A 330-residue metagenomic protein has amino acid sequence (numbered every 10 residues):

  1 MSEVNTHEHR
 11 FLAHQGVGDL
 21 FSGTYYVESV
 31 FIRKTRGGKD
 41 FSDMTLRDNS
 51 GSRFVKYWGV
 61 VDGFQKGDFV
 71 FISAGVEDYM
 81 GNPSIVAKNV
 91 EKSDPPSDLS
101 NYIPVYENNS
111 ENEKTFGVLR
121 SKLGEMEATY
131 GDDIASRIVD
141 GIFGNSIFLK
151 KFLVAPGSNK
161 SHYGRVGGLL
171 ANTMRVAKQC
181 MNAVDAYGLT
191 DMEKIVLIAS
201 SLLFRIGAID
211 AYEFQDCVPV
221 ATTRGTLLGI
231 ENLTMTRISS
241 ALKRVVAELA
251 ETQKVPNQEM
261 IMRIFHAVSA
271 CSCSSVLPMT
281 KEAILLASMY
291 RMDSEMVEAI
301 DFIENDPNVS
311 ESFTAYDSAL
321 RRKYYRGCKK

Functional and structural regions predicted by a protein language model:
M1-S22: OB-fold nucleic-acid-binding modules
Y25, V176, Y290: Divalent metal-coordination and catalytic microenvironments
S29-D40, R53-I103: OB-fold single-stranded nucleic acid-binding module
D43-D48: Short, acidic/hydrophobic/Gly-rich beta-strand patch recurrent on exposed beta strands that often constitutes part
L99-G225: Acidic/His-rich, divalent-metal-binding segments that scaffold phosphate/diphosphate chemistry
K160-R165, A171-N172, N182-P307: Divalent metal-dependent catalytic cores for phosphoryl transfer on phosphate-bearing substrates
A287, A315, C328-K330: N-terminal intrinsically disordered, cationic/polar leader segments that include organellar targeting peptides
D301-D306, F313, R322-Y325: C-terminal alpha-helical "lid" subdomain
